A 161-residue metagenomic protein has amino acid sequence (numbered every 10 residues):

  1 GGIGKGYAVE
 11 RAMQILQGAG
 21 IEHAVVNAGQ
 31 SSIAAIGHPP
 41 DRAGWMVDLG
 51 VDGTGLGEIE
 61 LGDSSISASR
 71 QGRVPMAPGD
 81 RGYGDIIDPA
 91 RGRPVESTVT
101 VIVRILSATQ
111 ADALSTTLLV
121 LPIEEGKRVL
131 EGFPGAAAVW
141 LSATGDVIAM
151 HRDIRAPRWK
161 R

Functional and structural regions predicted by a protein language model:
G1-R161: Mature catalytic core of soluble alpha/beta enzymes
